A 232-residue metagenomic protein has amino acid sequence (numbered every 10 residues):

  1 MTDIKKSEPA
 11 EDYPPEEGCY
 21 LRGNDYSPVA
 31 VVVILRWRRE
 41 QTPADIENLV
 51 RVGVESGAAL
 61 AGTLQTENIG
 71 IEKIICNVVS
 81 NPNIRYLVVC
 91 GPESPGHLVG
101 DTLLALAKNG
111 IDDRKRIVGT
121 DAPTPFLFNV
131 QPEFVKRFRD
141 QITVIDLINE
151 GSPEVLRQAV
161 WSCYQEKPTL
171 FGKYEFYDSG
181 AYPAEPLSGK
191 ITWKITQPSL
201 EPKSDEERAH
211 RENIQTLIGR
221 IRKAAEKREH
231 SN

Functional and structural regions predicted by a protein language model:
D3-V118, T196-E201, D205-N232: Conserved mixed alpha/beta catalytic, RNA-binding, or beta-rich assembly cores of soluble enzyme, regulatory
G110-K194: Divalent-metal-activated hydrolytic enzyme cores
